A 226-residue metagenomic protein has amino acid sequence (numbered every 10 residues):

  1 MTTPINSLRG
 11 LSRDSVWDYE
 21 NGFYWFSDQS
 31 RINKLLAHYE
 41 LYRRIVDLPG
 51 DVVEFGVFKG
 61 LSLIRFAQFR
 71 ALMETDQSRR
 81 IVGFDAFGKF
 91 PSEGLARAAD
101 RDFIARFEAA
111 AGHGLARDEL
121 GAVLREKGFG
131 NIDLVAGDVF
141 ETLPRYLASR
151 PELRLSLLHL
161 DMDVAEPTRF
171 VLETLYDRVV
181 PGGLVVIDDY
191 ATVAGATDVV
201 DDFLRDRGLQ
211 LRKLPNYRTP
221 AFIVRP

Functional and structural regions predicted by a protein language model:
P4-Q29, V46, D51-P226: S-adenosylmethionine/decaboxylated-SAM
A37-D47: Conserved alpha-helix/loop element of class I SAM-dependent methyltransferases that forms part of the SAM/SAH-binding
